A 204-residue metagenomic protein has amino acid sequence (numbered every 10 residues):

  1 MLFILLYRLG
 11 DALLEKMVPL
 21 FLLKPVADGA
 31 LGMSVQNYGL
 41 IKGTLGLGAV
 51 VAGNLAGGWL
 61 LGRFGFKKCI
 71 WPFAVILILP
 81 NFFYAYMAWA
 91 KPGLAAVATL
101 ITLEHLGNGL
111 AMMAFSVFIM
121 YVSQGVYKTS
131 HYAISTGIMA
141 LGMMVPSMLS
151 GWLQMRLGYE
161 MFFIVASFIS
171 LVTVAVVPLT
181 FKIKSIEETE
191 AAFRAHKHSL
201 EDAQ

Functional and structural regions predicted by a protein language model:
M1-L14: Pair of pore-lining "gating" transmembrane helices in MFS-fold secondary transporters
Y7, K16-Y38: Short amphipathic helix-loop junctions that connect adjacent transmembrane helices in Major Facilitator Superfamily/SLC
V35-Q36, G125-S135: Loop-to-transmembrane helix entry/capping segments in MFS-fold secondary transporters and related SLC/MFSD carriers
A52-C69, Q154-M155: Helix-to-loop junctions at the C-terminal end of transmembrane segments in multipass secondary transporters
V75-P92: C-terminal ends and interior cores of transmembrane alpha-helices in multi-pass membrane transporters/permeases
G93-A114: Hydrophobic core of transmembrane alpha-helices in multi-pass small-molecule transporters, especially MFS/SLC-type
L110-Q124: Intracellular juxtamembrane helix-capping segments at the cytosolic ends of symmetry-related transmembrane helices
I164-K197: Multi-pass alpha-helical transporter architecture, strongest for 12-TM Major Facilitator/SLC carriers used
